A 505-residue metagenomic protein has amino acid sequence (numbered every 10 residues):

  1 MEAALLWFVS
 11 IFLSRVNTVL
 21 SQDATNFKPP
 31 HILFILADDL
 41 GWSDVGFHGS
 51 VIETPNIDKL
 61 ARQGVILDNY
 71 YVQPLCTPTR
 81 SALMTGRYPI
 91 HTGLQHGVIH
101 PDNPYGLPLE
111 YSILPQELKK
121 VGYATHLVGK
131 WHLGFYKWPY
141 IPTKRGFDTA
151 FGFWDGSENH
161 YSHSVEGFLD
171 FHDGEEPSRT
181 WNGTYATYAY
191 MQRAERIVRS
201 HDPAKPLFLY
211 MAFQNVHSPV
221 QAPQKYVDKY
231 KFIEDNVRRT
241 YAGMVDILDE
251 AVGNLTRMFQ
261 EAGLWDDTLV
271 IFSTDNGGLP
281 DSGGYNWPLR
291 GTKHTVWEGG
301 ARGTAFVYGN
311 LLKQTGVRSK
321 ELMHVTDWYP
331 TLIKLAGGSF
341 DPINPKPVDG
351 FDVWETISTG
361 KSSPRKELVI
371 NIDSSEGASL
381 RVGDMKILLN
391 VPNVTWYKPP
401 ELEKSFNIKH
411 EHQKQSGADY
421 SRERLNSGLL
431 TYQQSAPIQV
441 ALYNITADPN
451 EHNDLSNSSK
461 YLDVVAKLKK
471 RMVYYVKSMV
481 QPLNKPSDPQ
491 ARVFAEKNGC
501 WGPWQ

Functional and structural regions predicted by a protein language model:
E2-S10, V16-R422, G428-A441, P449-K470 (+2 more regions): Formylglycine-dependent sulfatase
